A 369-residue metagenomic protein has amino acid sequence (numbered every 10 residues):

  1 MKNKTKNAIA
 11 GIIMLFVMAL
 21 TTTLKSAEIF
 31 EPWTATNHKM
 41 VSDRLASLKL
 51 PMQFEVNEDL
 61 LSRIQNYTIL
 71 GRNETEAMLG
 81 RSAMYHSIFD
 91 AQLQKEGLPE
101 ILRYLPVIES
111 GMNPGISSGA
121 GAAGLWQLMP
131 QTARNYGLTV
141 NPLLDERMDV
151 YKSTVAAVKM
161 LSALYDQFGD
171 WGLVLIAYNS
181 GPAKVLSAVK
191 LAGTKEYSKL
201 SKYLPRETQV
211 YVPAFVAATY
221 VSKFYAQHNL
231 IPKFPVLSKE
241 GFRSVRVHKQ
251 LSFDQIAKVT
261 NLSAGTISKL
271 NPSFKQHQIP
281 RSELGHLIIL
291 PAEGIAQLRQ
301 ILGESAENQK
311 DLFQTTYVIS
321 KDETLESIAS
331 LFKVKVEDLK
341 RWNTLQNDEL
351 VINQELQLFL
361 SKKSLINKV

Functional and structural regions predicted by a protein language model:
K2-F16, L20-G97, L102: An acidic, Gly/Ser/Thr/Pro-rich helix-cap/linker signature
T68, R72-L79, F89-A91, M112-A122 (+8 more regions): Second-shell loop/turn segments in exported
M78, Y85, F89, L98-Y104 (+10 more regions): Stable alpha-helical elements in mature extracytoplasmic
L98-G115, V174-N179, I267-N271, W342-N343 (+1 more regions): Short, functionally critical alpha-helical segments immediately adjacent to catalytic or ligand/cofactor-binding
A120-P142, T154-A156, L161, V185-V189 (+1 more regions): Substrate-binding/active-site groove segments that recognize and process beta-1,4-linked N-acetyl-hexosamine
L161-K190: Catalytic and binding regions of secreted/periplasmic enzymes and modules that target cell-wall glycans
K233-A264, Q309-K333, Q346, V351-E355: Primarily a LysM-type cell-wall glycan-binding module
N271-S305, K335-V369: Extracellular LysM carbohydrate-binding repeats and other cell-envelope/extracellular binding modules
